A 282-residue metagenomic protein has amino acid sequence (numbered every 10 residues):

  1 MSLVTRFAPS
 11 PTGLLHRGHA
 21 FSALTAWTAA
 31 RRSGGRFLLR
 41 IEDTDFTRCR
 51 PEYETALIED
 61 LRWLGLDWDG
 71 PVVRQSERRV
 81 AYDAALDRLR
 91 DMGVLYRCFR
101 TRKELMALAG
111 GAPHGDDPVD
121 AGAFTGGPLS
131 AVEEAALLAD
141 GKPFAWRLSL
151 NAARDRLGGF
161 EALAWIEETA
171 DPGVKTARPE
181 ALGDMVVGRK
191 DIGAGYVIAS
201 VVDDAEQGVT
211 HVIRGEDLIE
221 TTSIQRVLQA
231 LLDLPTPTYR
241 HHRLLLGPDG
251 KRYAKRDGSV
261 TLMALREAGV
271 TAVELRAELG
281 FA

Functional and structural regions predicted by a protein language model:
M1-H114, A205, I213-D217, T221-L234: N-terminal Rossmann-like or analogous alpha/beta NTP/dinucleotide-binding catalytic cores that position adenine
M1-L14, R32, F37, E133-A139 (+2 more regions): Non-catalytic terminal extensions that flank enzyme cores
D69-P71, T236-Y239, V273-L275: Short, surface-exposed acidic
E104-Y253, T261-R266: Active-site cores that bind ATP or allylic diphosphates and position pyrophosphate for catalysis
